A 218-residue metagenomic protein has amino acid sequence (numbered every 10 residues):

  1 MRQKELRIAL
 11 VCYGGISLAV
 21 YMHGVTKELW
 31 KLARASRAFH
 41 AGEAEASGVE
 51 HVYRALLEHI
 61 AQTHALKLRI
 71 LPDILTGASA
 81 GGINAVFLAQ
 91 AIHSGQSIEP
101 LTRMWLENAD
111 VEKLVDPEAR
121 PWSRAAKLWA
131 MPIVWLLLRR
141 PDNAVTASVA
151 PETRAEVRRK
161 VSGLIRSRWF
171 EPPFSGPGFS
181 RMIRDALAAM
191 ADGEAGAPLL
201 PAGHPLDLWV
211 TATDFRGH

Functional and structural regions predicted by a protein language model:
M1-Y13, S17-G24: Small-residue-rich anion-binding loops in enzyme active sites
Q3-K4, A38, H64-L71, A195-P205: Short helix-terminating capping/connector loops at secondary-structure junctions
R7-A9, P72-L75, A80, P205-D207: Extracellular structured ligand-interaction cores
A19-A186: Patatin-like phospholipase
G178, M182-A202: Conserved N-terminal structural segment that caps and organizes enzyme catalytic cores in eukaryotes
P201-G203, D207, A212-H218: Extended, H/D-rich, highly charged conserved domains that either
